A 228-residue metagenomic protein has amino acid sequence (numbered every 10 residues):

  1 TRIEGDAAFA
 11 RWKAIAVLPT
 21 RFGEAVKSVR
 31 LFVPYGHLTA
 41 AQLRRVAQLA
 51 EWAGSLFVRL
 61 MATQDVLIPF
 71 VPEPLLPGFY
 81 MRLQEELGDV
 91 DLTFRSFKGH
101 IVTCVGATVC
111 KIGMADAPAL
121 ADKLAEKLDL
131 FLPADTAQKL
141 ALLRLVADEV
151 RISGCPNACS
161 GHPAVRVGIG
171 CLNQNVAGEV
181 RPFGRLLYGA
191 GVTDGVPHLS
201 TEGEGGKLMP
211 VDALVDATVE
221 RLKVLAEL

Functional and structural regions predicted by a protein language model:
T1-L228: Peripheral terminal and linker regions in Fe-S/redox and tRNA-modifying enzymes
